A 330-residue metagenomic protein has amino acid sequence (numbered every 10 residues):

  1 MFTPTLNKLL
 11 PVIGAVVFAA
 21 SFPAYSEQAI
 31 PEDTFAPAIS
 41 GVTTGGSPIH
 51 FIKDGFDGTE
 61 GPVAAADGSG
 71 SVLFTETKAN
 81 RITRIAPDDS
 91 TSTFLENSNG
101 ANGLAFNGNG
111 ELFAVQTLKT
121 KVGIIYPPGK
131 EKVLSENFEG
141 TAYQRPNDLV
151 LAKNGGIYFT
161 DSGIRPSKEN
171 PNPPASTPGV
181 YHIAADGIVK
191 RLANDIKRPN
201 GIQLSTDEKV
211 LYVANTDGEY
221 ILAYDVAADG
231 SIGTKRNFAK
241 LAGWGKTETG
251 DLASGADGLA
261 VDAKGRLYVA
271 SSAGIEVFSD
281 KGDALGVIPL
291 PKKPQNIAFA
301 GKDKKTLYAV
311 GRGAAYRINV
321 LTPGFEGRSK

Functional and structural regions predicted by a protein language model:
P11-S21: Bacterial N-terminal signal peptides
E27-P48, P174-T177, I232, E326-K330: Blade/loop signatures of beta-propeller domains
P48, K53-S71, N97-Q116, K121 (+7 more regions): Beta-rich, blade/repeat-based domains predominating in secreted/periplasmic proteins but also intracellular
H50-K53, S92-E96, K132-E136, R191-N194 (+3 more regions): Beta-propeller fold detector
G70-S92: Beta-propeller domains
A79, K119, P174-P178, G218 (+1 more regions): A detector of repeated loop/turn-to-beta-strand junctions in beta-rich toroidal repeat architectures
R81-T83, K121-G123, P178-Y181, Y220-L222 (+2 more regions): A short loop-to-beta-strand structural motif that recurs across blades of beta-propeller domains
Y224-S231, V320-G327: Short loop/turn segments immediately following beta-strands, especially the blade-tip and inter-blade linker loops
